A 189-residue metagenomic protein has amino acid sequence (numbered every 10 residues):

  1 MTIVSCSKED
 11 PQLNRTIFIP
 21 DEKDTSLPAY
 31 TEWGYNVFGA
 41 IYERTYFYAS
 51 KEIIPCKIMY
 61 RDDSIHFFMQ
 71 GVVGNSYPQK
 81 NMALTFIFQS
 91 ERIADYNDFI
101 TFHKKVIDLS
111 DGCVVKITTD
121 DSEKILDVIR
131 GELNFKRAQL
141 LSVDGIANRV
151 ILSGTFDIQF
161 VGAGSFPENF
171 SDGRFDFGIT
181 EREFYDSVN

Functional and structural regions predicted by a protein language model:
T2-S5: C-terminal motif of bacterial Sec signal peptides marking the signal peptidase cleavage site
K8, V106-L109, R174: Intrinsically disordered, low-complexity peptide-like regions
K8-I65, N189: Acidic/polar, low-complexity intrinsically disordered N-terminal segments immediately downstream of a Sec signal
E32-G34, D127, N169: Residues that act as N-cap/strand-start positions at coil-to-secondary-structure junctions
Y42, G71-N75, I158-G164: Short acidic, glycine-rich loop/turn motifs
Y46, E52-I146: Surface-exposed helix/loop patches within compact recognition domains
G131-N189: C-terminal or internal capping secondary-structure element at the end of a domain, subdomain, or sheet
